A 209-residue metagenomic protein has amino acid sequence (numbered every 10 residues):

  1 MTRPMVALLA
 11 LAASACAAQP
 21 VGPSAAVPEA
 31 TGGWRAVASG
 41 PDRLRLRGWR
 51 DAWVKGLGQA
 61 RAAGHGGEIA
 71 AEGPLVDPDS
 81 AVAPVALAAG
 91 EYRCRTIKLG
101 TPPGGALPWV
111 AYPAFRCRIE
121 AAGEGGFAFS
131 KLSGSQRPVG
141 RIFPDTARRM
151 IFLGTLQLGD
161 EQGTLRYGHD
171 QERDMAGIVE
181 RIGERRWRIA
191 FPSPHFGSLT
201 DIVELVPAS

Functional and structural regions predicted by a protein language model:
M1-S14: Sec-dependent bacterial lipoprotein signal peptides
A17-L87: Amphipathic/hydrophobic helical signal segments and adjacent flexible N-terminal regions that mediate secretion
A63, A70-P74, R166-S209: Edge beta-strand at a domain terminus
A83-R148: Mid-length scaffold segments of soluble, non-membrane domains
P102, S135-R141, L158-L165, H195-I202: Short, surface-exposed beta-strand/loop "edge" segments at domain boundaries and coil↔beta transitions
P102-F115, F152-G177: An anionic, turn-rich surface loop/hairpin at beta-sheet edges that serves as a generic interaction/coordination patch
F127-S133, L153-T155, I189-P194: Short beta-strand segments that buttress and anchor functional surface loops
T146-I151, G183: Classic N-terminal secretory signal peptides
